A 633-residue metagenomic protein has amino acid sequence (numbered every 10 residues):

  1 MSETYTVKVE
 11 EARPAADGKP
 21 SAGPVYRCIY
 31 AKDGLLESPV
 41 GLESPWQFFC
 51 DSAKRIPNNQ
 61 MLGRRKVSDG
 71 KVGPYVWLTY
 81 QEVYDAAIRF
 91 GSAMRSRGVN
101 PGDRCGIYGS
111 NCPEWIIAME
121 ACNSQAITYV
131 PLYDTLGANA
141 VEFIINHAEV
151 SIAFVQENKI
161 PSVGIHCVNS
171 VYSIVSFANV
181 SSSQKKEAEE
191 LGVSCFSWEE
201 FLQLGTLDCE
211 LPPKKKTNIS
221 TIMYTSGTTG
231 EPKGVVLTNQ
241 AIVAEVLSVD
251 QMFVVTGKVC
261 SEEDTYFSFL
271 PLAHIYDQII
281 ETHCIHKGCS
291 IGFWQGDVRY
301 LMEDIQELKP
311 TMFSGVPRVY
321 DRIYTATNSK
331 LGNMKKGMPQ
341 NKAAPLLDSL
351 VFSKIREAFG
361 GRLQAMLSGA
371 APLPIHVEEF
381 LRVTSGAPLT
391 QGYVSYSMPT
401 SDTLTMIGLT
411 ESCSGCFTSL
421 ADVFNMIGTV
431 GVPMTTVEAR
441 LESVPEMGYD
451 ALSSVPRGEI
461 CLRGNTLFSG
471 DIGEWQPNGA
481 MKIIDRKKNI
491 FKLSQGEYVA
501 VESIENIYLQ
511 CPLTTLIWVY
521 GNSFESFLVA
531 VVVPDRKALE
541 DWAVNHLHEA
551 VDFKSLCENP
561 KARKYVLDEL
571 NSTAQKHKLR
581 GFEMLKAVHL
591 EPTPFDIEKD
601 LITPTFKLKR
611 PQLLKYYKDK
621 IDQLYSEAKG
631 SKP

Functional and structural regions predicted by a protein language model:
M1-D17, R97, I117-E120, S124-Q203 (+1 more regions): Structural core segment of the AMP-binding/adenylate-forming
E37-G41, N58-E120, G137-E142, S197-E199 (+1 more regions): Conserved AMP-binding/adenylate-forming core of the ANL superfamily
P57-Q60, S176, E189-F196, L202-Y224 (+2 more regions): Conserved pre-ATP/AMP-binding loop-to-beta segment of ANL
W77-Q81, S220-L247: Conserved AMP-binding A3 loop
A87-R89, L202, V235-K258, S353: Conserved structural elements of the adenylate-forming
M119, T135-H166, L204, E245-F267 (+2 more regions): Conserved ATP-dependent adenylate/AMP-binding module captured primarily in the ANL superfamily
A153-V155, G464, I472-L579, E583 (+2 more regions): AMP-binding/adenylate-forming catalytic core of the ANL superfamily
L346-M481, K487-I490, I504-N506, Q510 (+1 more regions): Conserved AMP-binding/adenylate-forming
